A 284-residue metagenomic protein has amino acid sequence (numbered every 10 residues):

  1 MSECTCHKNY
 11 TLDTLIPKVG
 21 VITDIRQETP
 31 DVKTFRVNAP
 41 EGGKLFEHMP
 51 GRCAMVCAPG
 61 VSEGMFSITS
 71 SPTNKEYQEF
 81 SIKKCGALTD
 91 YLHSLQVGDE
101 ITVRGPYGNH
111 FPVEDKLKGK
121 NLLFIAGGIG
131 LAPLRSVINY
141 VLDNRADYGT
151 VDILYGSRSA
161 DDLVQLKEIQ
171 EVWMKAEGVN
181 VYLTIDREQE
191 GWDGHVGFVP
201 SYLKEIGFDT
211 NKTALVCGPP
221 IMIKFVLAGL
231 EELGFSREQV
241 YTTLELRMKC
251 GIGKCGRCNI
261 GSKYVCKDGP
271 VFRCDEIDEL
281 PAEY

Functional and structural regions predicted by a protein language model:
S2-E3, I221, E245-P270: Local cysteine-cluster metal-coordination motifs and their immediate loop/turn environment, predominantly Fe-S cluster
C6-D99, R158-S159: Ferredoxin-reductase
E47-H48, L92, D193-G194, E276-D278: Short, charged, solvent-exposed linker or helix-capping segments at domain edges/interfaces that act as flexible hinges
A87-K249: FNR/FR-type flavoprotein reductase catalytic core
L227-A228, E232, G256-Y284: Iron-sulfur (Fe-S) cluster-binding segments and ferredoxin-like electron-carrier domains, especially [2Fe-2S]
